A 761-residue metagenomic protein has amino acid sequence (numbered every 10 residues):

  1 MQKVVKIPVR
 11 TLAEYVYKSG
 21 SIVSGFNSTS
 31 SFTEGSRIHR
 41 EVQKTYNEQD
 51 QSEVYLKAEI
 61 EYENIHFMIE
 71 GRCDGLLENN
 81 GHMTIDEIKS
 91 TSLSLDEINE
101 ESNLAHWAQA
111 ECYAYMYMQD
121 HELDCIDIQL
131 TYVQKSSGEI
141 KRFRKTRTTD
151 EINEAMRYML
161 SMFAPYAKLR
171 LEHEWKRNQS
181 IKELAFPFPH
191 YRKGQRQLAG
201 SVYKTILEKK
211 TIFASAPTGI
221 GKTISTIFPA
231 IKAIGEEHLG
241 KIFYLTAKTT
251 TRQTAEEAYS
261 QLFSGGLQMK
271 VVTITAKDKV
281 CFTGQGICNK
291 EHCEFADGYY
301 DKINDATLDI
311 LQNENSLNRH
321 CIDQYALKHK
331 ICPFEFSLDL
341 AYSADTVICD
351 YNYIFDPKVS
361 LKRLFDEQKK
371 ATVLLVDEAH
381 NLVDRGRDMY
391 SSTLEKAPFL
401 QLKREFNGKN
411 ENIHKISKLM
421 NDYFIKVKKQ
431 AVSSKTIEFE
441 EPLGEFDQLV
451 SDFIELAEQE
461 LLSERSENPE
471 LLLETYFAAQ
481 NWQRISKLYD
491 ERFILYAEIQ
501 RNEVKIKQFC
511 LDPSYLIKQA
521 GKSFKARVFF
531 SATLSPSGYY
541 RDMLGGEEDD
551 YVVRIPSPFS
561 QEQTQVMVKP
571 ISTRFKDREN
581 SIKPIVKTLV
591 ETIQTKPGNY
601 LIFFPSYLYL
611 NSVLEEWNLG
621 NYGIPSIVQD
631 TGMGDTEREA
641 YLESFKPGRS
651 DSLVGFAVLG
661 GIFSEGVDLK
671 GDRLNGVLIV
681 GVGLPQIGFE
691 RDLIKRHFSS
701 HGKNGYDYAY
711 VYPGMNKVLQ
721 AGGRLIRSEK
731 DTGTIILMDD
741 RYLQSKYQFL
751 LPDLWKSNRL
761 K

Functional and structural regions predicted by a protein language model:
M1-H82: Metal-dependent nuclease catalytic cores that hydrolyze phosphodiester bonds in DNA/RNA, characterized by
A58-M156: Mg2+/Mn2+-dependent nuclease catalytic core
H173-S215: Conserved pre-motif I regulatory segment
N178-Q179, A185, H238-V347, F355 (+3 more regions): A substrate-engagement module of RecA-like helicase motors
L207-P229: Walker A/P-loop
T226, Q253, L327-T346, Y351-I454 (+3 more regions): Signature of the SF2 helicase/ATPase Hel1-core->accessory helical subdomain module
I322-V347, K358-F365, Q459-Q565, K569-K576 (+4 more regions): A contiguous, basic/glycine-rich beta-loop/short-helix subdomain that forms a polymer-engagement track
P570-N580, T631-R741: Conserved RecA-like P-loop NTPase helicase motor core
